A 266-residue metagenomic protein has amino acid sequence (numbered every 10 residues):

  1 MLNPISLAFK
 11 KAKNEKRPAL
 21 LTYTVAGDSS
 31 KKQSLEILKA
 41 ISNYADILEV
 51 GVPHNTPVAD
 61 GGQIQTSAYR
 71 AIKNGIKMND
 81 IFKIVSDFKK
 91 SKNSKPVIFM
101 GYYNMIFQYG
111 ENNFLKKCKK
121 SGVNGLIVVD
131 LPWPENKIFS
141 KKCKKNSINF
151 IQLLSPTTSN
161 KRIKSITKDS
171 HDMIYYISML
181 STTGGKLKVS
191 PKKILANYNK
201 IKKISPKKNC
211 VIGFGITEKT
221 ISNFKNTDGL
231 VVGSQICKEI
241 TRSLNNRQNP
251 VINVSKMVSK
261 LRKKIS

Functional and structural regions predicted by a protein language model:
M1-L21, I84-K90: N-terminal amphipathic alpha-helix/helix-capping segment at the start of soluble metabolic enzymes
L2, V52-H54, Q65-L131, I265: Active-site beta->alpha loop and helix N-cap motifs at the rims of alpha/beta catalytic domains
N14-Y23, K92-Y102, C143-L153, I201-G215: Short beta-strand/loop segments at the ligand-binding rim of alpha/beta enzyme cores
K31-S42, T158-D169, I204-S205, I212-L230: Catalytic cores of alpha/beta
I47-P57, G125-E135, Y175-G185, F214-I216 (+1 more regions): Glycine-rich phosphate-binding active-site loops on the catalytic face of alpha/beta enzymes
K73-I76, G122-E135, N149-T158, I177: Catalytic beta/alpha-barrel core
N74, I163-I201, E239-L244: Glycine/Thr-rich beta-alpha phosphate-binding loop at enzyme active sites
K200-K208, K219-S222, T227, V232-S266: Alpha/beta catalytic cores of nucleotide-metabolism and tRNA/nucleoside-modifying enzymes
